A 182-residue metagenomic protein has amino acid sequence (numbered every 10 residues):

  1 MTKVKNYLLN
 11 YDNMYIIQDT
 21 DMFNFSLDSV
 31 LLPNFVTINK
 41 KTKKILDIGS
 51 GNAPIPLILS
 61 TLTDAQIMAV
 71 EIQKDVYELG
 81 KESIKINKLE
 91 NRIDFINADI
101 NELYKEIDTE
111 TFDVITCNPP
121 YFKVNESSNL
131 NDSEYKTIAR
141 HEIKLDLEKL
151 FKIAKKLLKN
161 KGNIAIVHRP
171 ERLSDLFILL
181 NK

Functional and structural regions predicted by a protein language model:
M1-T2, A69: Non-catalytic accessory regions of SAM-dependent methyltransferases
T2-K3, Q18, P33, E82 (+2 more regions): A generic local structural motif
T2-N39: Class I SAM-dependent transferase core
Y15, D21, K144-K182: Conserved Class I SAM-dependent methyltransferase catalytic core
L27-D28, I107, D175-I178: Generic recognition of short, well-ordered alpha-helical segments
N34-C117, K123-S128: Conserved SAM/SAH cofactor-binding pocket of Class I
P119-K149: Mobile active-site "lid"/loop adjacent to the S-adenosyl-L-methionine
